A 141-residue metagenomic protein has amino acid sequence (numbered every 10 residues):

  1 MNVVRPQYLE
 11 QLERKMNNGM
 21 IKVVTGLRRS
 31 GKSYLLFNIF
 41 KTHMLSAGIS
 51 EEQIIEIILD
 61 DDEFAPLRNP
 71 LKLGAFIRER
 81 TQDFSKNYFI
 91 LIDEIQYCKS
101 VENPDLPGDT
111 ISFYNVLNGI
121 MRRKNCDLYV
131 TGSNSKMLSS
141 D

Functional and structural regions predicted by a protein language model:
M1-D141: Phosphate-binding site recognition
